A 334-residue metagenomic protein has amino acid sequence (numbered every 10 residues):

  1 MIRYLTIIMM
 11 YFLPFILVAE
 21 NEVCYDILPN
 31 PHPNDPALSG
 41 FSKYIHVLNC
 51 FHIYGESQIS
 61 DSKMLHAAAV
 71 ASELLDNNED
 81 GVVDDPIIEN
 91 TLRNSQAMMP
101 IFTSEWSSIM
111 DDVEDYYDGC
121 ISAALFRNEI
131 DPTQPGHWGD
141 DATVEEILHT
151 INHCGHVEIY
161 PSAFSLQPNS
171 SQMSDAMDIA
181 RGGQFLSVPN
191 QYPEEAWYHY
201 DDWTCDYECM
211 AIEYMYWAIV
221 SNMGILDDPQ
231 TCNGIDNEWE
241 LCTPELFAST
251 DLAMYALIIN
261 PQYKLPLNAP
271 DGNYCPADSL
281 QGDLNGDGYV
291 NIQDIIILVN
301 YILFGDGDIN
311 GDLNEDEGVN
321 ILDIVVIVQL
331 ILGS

Functional and structural regions predicted by a protein language model:
M1-Y4: Positively charged n-region of N-terminal signal peptides that target proteins for export
T6-F15: Bacterial N-terminal signal peptides
V18-N21: Boundary at the C-terminal end of the N-terminal hydrophobic targeting segment
L38-F41, L48-S187: Acidic/His-rich structured neighborhood in mature extracellular/periplasmic domains
S72, D76-E79, L148-H156, V220-I225 (+2 more regions): Sec-exported extracytoplasmic/periplasmic mature domains
G155-T231: Post-HExxH zinc-binding segment in Zn-dependent metallohydrolases
M215-S279: Pan-zinc metallopeptidase signature
L284-D306, D316-S334: Alpha-helical segments with a strong preference for the paired helices of cellulosomal dockerin domains
